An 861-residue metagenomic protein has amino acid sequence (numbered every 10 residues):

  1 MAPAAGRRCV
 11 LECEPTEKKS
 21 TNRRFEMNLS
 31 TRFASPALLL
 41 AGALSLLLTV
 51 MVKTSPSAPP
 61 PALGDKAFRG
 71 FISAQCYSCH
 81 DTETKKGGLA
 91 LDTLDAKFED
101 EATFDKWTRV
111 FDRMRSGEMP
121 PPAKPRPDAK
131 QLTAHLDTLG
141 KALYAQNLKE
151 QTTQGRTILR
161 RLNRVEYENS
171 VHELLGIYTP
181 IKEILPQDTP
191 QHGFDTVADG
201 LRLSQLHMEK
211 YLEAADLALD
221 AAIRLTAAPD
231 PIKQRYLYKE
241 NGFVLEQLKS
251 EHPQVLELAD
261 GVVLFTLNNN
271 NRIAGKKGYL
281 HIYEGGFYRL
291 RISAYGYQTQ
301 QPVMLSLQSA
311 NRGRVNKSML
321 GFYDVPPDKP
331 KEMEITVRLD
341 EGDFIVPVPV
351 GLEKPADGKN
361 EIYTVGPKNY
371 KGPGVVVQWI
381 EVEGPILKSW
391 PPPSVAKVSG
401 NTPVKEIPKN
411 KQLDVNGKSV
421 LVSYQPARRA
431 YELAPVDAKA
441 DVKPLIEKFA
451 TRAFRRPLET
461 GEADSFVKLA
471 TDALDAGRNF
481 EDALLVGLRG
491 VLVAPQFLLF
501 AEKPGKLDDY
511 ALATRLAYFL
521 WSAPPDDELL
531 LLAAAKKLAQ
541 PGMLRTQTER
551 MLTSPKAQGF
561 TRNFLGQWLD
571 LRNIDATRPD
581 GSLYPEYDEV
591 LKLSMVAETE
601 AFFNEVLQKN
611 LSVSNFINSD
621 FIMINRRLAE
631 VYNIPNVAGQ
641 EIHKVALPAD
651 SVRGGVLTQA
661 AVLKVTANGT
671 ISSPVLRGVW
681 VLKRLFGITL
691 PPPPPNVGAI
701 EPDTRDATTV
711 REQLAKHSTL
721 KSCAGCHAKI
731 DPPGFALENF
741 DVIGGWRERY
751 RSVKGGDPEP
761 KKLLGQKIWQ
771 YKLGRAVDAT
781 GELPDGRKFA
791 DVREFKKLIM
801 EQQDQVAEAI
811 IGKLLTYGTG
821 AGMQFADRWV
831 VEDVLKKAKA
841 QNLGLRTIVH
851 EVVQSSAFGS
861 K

Functional and structural regions predicted by a protein language model:
A5, N22, S45-L47: Compositionally biased, low-complexity intrinsically disordered regions
R7-R8, R23-R24, R32: Basic polycationic patches enriched in arginine
K18-K19: Polybasic, lysine-rich low-complexity intrinsically disordered segments
L29-F33, L38: Long intrinsically disordered, low-complexity, acidic S/T/P-rich regions of large eukaryotic scaffold/adaptor proteins
A37-V50: Bacterial N-terminal signal peptides
M51-L89, A102-R109, R113-K861: Low-complexity, glycine/serine/threonine/alanine-rich intrinsically disordered linker and propeptide segments
